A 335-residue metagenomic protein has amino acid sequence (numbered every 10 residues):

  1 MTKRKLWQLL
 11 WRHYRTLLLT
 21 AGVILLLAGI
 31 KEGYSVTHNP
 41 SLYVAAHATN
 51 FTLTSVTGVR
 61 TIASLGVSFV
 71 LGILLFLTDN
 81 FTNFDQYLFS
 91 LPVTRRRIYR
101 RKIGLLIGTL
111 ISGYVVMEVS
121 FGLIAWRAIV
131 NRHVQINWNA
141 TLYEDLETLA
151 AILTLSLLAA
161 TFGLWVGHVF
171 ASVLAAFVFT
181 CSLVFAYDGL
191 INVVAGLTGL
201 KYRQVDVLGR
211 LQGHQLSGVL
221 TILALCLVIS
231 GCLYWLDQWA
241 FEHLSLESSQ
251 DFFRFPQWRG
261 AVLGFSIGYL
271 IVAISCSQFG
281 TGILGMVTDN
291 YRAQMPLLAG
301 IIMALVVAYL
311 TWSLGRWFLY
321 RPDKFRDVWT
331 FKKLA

Functional and structural regions predicted by a protein language model:
M1-L74, W235-A335: Hydrophobic alpha-helical transmembrane segments
T2-L25, I62-A63, I98-I107, G163-C181: Alpha-helical transmembrane segments and their helix-start/interface "positive-inside/aromatic belt" motifs in integral
I24-E32, T109-M117, F121, A151 (+7 more regions): Alpha-helical transmembrane segments of multipass membrane proteins
A45-V59, V134-E147, Y202-I222, L284-G300: Membrane-interface segments at the starts/ends of alpha-helical transmembrane spans
H47-S55, T61-I62, L105-L174, S217-G218: Secretory targeting signals
L75-I111: Helix-loop-helix units of permease transmembrane domains in multi-pass membrane transporters, especially ABC
R97-F121, A195-G199, F252-T281: Hydrophobic alpha-helical transmembrane segments of integral membrane proteins
F170-L200: Transmembrane helix segments
